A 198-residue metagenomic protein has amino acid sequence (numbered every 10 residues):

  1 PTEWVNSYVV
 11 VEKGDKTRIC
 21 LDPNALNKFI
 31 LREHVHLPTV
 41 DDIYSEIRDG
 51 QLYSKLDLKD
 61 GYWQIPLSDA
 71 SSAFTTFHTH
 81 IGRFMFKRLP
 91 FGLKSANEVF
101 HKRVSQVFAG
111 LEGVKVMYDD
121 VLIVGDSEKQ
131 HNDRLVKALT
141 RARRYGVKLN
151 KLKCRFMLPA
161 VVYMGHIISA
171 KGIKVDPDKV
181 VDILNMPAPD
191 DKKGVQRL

Functional and structural regions predicted by a protein language model:
P1-L198: Retroelement reverse transcriptase polymerase core
